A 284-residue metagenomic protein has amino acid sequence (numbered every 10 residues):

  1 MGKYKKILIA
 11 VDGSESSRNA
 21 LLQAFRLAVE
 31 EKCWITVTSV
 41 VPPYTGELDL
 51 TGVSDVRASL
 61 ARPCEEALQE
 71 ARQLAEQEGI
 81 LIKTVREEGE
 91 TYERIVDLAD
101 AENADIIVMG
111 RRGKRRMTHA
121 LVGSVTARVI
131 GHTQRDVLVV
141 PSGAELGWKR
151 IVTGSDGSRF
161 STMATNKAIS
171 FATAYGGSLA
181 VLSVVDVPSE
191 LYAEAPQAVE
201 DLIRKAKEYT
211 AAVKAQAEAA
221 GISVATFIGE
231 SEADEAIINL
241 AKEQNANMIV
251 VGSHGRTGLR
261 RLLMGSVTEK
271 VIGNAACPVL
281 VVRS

Functional and structural regions predicted by a protein language model:
M1-K3, S16, Q23, T45 (+5 more regions): Structural beta-alpha unit
M1-S54, L74, E78, K149-A195 (+2 more regions): Small/aliphatic-rich secondary-structure junction motif
K3, R26, E30, Y92-E145 (+1 more regions): Gly/Ser-rich helix-loop-strand patches that form or flank binding pockets for ribonucleotide-derived cofactors
S14, P42, G89, K114-R115 (+4 more regions): Residue-level marker for beta-strand->alpha-helix junctions and adjacent short loops that shape enzyme
S17, C64, V122-T126, S161 (+2 more regions): Short, conserved glycine- and acidic-residue-centered signature motifs in active-site or ligand-binding loops
A20, A67, A164, A206-Y209 (+2 more regions): Hydrophobic alpha-helical membrane-association signature
S59, P63-E66, E70, K167 (+1 more regions): A non-catalytic, amphipathic alpha-helix used as a structural packing/dimerization or gating element in enzyme scaffolds
L60-A61, G157-F160, V184-D186, A198-A206 (+1 more regions): Hinge/beta->alpha junction and helix N-cap segments in small-molecule ligand-binding domains
